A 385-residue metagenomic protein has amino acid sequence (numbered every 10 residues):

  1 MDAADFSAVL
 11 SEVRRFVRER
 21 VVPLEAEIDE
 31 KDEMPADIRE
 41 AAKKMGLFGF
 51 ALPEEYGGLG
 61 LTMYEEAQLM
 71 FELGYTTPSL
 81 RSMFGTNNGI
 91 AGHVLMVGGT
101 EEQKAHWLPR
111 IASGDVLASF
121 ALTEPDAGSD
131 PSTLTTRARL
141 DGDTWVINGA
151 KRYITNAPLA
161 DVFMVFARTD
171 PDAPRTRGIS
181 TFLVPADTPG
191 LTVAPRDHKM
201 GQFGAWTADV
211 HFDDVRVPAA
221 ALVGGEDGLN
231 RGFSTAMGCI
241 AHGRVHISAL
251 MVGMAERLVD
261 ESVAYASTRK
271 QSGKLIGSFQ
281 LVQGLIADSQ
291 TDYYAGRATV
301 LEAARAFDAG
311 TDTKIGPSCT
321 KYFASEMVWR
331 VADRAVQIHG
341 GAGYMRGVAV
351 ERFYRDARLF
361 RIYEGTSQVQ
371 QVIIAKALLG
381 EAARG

Functional and structural regions predicted by a protein language model:
D2, F6, Y64, Q68-L69 (+4 more regions): Glycine-rich phosphate/cofactor-binding loops in nucleotide/flavin-utilizing enzymes
D2-A4, A8-V9, T86, T192-Y294 (+4 more regions): Glycine-rich beta->alpha junctions and the first turn(s) of the following alpha-helix
V22-E30, V263-G277, Q290-F323, V336-Y344: C-terminal helix-coil-helix/basic helical segment that borders enzyme active sites and/or dimer interfaces and provides
K44-D115, T155-V162, F307, R352-R355: Internal helix-loop-helix
F84, I111, D126-S129, Y153-N156 (+2 more regions): Short Gly/Pro-enriched turn/cap motifs at secondary-structure boundaries
G114-L122: A short, Trp-centered hydrophobic/proline-enriched beta-strand micro-motif
T136-R139: A structural signal for short hydrophobic beta-strand segments in well-ordered beta-sheet cores
T144, N148-V193: A short core secondary-structure module
